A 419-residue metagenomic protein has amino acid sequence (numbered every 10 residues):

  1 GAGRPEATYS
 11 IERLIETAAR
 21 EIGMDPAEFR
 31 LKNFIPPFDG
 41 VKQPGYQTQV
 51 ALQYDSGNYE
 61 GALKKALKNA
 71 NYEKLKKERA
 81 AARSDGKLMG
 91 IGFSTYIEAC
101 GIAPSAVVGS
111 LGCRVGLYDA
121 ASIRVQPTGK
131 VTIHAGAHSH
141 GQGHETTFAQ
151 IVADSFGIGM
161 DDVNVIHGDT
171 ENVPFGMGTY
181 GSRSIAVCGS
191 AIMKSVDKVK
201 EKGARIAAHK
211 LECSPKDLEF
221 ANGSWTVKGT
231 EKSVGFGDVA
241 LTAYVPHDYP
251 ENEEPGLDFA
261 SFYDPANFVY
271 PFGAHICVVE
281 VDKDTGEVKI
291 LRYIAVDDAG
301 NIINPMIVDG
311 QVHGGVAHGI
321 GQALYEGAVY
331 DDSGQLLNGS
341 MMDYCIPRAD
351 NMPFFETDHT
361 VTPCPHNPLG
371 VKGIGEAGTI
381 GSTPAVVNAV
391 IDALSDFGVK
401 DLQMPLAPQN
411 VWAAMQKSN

Functional and structural regions predicted by a protein language model:
A2-P5, H138: Active-site pocket-shaping loop/turn-to-helix segments
R4-C100, Q126-T128, Q150-N419: C-terminal catalytic domains of large/alpha subunits in multi-subunit enzymes
S94-K130, A135-A137, Q142: Conserved beta-alpha junction segments in alpha/beta enzyme cores
E145-T146: Conserved strand-to-helix beginnings and helix N-cap segments that scaffold or border functional pockets
